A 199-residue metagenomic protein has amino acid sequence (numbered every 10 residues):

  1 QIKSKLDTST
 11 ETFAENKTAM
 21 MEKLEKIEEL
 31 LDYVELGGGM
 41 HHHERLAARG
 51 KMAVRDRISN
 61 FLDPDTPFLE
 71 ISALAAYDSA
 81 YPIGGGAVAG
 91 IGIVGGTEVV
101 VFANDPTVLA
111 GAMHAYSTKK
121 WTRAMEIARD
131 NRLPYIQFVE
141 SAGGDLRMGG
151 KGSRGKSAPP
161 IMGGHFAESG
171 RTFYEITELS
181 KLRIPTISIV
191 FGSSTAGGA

Functional and structural regions predicted by a protein language model:
Q1-I187, S193-G198: Terminal-region recognition feature
